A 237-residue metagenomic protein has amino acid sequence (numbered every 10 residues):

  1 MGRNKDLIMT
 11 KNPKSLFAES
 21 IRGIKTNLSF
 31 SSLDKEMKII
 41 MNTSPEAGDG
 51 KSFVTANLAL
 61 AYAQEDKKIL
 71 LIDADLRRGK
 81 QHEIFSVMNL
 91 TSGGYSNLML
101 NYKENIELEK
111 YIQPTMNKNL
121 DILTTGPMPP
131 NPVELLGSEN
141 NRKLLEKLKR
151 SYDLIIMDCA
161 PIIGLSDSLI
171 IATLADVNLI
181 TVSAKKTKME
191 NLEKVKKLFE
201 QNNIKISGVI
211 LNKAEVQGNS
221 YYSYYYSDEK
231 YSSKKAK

Functional and structural regions predicted by a protein language model:
M1-K237: P-loop NTP-binding module
